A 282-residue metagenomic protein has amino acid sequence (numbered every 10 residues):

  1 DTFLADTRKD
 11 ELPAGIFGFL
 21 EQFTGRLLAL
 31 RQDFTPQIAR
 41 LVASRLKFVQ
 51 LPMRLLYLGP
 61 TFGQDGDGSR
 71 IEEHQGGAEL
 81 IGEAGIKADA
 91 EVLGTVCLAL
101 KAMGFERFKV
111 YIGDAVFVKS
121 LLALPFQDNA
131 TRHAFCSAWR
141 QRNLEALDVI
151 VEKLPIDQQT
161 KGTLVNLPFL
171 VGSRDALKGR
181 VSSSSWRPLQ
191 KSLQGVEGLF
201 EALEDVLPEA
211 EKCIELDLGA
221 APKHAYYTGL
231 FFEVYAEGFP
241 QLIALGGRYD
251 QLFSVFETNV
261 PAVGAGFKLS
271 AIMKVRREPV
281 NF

Functional and structural regions predicted by a protein language model:
D1, V110-G113, R132, C213-D217: Residue-level detector of family-conserved "landmark" positions at structurally sensitive sites
D1-P13, G113-A123, A220-G229: Beta-rich nucleic-acid/ligand-interaction surfaces
D1-P36, A90, Y111: TRNA-binding/sensing appendages of the translation machinery
F3, G25, D33-F48, R54-F105 (+1 more regions): Positively charged, Gly/Ser-enriched RNA/tRNA-binding surfaces
L12-F23, Q127-V151, I156: Acidic, His- and aromatic-enriched active-site or binding-groove loops in soluble protein domains that engage sugars
T95-A102, V116-F126: Hydrophobic mid-domain F-helix/FG-region of cytochrome P450s
M103-S120, T131: Extended alpha-helical scaffolds
D114, R142-N143, S173: Short, solvent-exposed helix-helix connector turns and helix-capping sites enriched in acidic/polar residues
